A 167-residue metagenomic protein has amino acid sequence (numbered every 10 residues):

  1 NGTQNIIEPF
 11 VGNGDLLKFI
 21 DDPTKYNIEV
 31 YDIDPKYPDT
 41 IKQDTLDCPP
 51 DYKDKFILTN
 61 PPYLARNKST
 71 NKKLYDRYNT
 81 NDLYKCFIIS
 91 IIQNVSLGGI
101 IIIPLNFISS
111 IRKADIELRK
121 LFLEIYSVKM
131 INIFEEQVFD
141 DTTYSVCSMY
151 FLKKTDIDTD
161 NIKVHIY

Functional and structural regions predicted by a protein language model:
Q4-F19, V30-D32, Q43-R77, N81-I92 (+1 more regions): Conserved proline-anchored active-site loop of SAM-dependent methyltransferases that bridges a beta-strand
L17, Y37, A65-K68, F107-R112 (+2 more regions): Short catalytic/ligand-binding loop motif for oxyanion handling, primarily in non-cytosolic enzymes, centered on
D21-N27: Conserved S-adenosyl-L-methionine
K36-Y37, L46-P50, E136-D141: A short acidic, often aromatic-flanked loop/helix-cap motif at beta-alpha or helix-coil junctions that lines enzyme
I41-Q43, N132-I133: Short loop/edge segments at beta-strand edges and connector loops that shape dinucleotide/nucleotide cofactor-binding
T80-Q137, S148-Y150: Conserved Class I SAM-dependent methyltransferase catalytic core
D141-Y167: Flexible, glycine-/basic-rich loop-and-beta segments that form/coincide with the SAM-dependent methyltransferase
